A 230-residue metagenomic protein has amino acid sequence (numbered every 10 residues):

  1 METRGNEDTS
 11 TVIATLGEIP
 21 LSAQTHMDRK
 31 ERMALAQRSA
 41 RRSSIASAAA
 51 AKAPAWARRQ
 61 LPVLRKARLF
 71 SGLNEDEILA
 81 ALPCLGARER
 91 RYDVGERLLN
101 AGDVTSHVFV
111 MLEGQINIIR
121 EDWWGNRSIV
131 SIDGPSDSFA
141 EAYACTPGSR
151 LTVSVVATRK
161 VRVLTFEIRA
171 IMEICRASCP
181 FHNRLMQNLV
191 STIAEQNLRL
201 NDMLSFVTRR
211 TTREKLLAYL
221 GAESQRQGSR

Functional and structural regions predicted by a protein language model:
L16-V94, F139, Y143-P147: Cyclic nucleotide-binding regulatory module and flanking cytosolic helices
G17, L85, I129-Q187: Cyclic-nucleotide recognition modules
S71, R90, R97, F109 (+3 more regions): Residues that recognize and position ribonucleotide moieties
A81, I119, E141-A142, E173-I174 (+1 more regions): Residues that scaffold the ATP/ADP-binding catalytic core of kinase and kinase-like folds
G95, S106-I119, P135-S136: Glycine- and acidic-residue-biased ligand/ion/polar-headgroup-sensing regions
R97-D103: Short phosphate-coordinating micro-motif centered on Lys-Gly-acidic
N117-S128: A short beta-strand-loop-beta hairpin characteristic of the jelly-roll/cupin
A157-T158, P180-R230: Polybasic "coupling" helices that flank or enter modular domains
